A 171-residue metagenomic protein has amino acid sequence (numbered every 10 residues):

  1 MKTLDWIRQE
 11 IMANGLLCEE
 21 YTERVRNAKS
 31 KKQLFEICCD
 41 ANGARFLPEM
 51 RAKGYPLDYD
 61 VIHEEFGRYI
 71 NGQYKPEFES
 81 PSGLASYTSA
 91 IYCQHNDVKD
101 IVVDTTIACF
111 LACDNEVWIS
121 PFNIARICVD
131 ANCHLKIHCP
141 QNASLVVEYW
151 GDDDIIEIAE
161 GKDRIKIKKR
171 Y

Functional and structural regions predicted by a protein language model:
M1-Y171: Short, glycine-biased loop/turn motifs at secondary-structure junctions and in low-complexity Ser/Thr/Pro-rich termini
